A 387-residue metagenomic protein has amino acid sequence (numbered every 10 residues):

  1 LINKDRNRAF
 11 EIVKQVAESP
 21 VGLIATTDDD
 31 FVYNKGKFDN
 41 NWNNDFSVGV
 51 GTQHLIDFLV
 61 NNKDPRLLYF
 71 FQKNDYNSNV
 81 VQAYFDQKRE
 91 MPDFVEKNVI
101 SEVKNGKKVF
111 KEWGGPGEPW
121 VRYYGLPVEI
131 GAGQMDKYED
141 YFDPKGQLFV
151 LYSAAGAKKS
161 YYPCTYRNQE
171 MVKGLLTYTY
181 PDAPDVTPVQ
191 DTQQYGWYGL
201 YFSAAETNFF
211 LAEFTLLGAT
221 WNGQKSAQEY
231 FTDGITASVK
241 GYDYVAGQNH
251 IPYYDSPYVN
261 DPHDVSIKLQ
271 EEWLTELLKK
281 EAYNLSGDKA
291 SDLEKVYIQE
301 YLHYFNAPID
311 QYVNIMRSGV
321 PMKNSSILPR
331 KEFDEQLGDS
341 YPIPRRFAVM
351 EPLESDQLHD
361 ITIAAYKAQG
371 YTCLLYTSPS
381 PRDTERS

Functional and structural regions predicted by a protein language model:
L1-A237, G241, S286-S291, S387: Structured, solvent-exposed acidic/aromatic patches
S19-F46, T236-D264, K268-L269, R330-E335 (+1 more regions): Charged/polar, low-hydrophobicity segments characteristic of intrinsically disordered regions and flexible loops
F71-K73, P308-R317: Short coil/turn segments at secondary-structure boundaries
T220-W221, A227-Y304, P308-Q311: C-terminal structural cap/anchor segments
N284, S291, K295, E300-H303 (+1 more regions): Extended oligomerization regions of viral-like shell subunits
V320, Q336-F347: Amphipathic alpha-helical/coiled-coil segments positioned at domain termini
Y376-D383: Conserved small/polar residues in nucleotide/adenosyl-binding loops
